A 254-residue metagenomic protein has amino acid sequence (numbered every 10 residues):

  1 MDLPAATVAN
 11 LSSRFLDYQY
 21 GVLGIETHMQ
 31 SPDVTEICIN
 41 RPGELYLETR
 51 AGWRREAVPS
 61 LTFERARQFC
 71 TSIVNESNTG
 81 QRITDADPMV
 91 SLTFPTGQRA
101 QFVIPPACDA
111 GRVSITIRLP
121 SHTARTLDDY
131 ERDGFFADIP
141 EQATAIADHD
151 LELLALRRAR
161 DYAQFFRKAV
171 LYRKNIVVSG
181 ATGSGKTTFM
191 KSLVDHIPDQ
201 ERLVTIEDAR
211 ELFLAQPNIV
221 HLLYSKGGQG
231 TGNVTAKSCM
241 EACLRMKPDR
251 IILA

Functional and structural regions predicted by a protein language model:
M1-T96: N-terminal accessory targeting/assembly segments
I37, F102, I251: Residue-level signature of catalytic and energy-coupling elements of molecular machines, predominantly ATP/GTP-dependent
R50-A51, D129, A215-N218: Short acidic, glycine/serine/threonine-rich loops at helix termini
R54-T71, N75-L171: P-loop NTP-binding catalytic core
A155-A159, A163-S179, S192-A254: Switch/coupling sub-region of P-loop NTPases
G183: Walker A (P-loop) phosphate-binding loop of P-loop NTPases
K186: Conserved lysine of the Walker
